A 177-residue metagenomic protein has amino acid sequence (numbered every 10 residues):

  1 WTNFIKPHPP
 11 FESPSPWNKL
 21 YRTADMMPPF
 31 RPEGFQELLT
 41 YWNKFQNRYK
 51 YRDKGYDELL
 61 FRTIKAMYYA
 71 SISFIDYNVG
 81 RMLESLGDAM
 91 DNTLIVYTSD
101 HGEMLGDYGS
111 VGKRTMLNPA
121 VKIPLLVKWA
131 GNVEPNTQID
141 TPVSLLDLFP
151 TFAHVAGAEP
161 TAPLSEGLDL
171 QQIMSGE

Functional and structural regions predicted by a protein language model:
N3-P142, V155-L164: Active-site-proximal cap/lid insertion segments
G87-M90, L170-G176: Basic phosphate/pyrophosphate-binding loop/patch that engages nucleotide-derived ligands
K122, S144-V155, D169, I173: Generic recognition of well-ordered alpha-helical segments
